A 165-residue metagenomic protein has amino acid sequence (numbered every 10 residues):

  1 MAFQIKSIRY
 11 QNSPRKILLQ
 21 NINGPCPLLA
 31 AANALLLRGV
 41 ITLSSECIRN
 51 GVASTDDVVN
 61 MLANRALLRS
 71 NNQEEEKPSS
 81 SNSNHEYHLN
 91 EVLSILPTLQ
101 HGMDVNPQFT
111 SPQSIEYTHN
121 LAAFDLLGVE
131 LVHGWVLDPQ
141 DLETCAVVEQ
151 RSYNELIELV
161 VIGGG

Functional and structural regions predicted by a protein language model:
A2-I5, N12, R38-G165: Papain-like cysteine protease catalytic cores
A2-P25, N33-L37: Calponin-homology-like cytoskeleton-binding modules and closely related N-terminal microtubule-contacting segments
I17-L18, G24-N33, E116-Y117, F124-V129: Conserved, well-structured core segments
